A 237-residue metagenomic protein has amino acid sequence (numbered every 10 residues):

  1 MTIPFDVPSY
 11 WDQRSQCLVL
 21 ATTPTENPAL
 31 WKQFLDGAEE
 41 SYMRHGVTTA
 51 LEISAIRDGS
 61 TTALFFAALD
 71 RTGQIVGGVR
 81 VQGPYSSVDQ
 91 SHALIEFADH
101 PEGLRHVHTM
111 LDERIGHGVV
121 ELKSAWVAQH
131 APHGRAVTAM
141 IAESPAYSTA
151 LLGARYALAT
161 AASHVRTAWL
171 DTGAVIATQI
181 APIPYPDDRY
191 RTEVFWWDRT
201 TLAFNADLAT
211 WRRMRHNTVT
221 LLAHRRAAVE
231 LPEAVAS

Functional and structural regions predicted by a protein language model:
I3-F5: N-terminal basic/disordered segments at the start of proteins
P8-E40, G134-L151, T220: C-terminal/domain-terminus segments
R14-L18, T22-H117, A236-S237: A conserved beta-strand-loop-helix scaffold within acyl/acetyltransferase catalytic domains
I95-I180, D187-R191: Acyl-donor binding region in acyl/amide transferases
R166-T167, T172-A236: Accessory, usually C-terminal, subdomains that scaffold auxiliary metal cofactors
